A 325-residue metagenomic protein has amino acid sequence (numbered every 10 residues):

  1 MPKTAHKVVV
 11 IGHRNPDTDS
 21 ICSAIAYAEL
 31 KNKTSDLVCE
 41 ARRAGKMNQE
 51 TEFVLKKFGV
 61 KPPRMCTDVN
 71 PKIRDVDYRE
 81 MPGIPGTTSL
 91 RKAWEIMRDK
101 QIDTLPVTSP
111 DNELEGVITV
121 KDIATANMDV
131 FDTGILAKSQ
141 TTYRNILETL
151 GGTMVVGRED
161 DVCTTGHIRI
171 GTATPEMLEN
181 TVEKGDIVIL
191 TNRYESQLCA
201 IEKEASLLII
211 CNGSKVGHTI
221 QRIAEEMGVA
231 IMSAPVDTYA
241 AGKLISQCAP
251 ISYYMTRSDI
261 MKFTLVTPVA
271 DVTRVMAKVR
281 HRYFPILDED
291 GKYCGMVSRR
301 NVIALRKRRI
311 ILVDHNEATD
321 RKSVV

Functional and structural regions predicted by a protein language model:
P16-C22, E50, T319-D320: Short N-terminal binding/cap micro-motifs at the start of the first secondary-structure element
L30-K33, L37-K61: N-terminal beta-loop-helix "entrance" segment that forms/cooperates in small-molecule cofactor or anionic ligand
E40, P63-M65, L105-P106, V188-L190 (+6 more regions): Short hydrophobic alpha-helical runs that function as membrane-insertion/retention elements
C66-I96, T108, L114, T141-V156 (+6 more regions): Bateman/CBS regulatory modules and CBS-like beta-alpha motifs in cytosolic regions of diverse proteins
V76, M97, L105-I123, M276 (+1 more regions): A glycine-centered beta-loop-beta connector
V120-A137, N301-I310: A short, polar/charged loop-to-alpha-helix boundary motif
D132-T133, Q221-D259: Long, charge-dense
V324: Conserved small/polar residues in nucleotide/adenosyl-binding loops
